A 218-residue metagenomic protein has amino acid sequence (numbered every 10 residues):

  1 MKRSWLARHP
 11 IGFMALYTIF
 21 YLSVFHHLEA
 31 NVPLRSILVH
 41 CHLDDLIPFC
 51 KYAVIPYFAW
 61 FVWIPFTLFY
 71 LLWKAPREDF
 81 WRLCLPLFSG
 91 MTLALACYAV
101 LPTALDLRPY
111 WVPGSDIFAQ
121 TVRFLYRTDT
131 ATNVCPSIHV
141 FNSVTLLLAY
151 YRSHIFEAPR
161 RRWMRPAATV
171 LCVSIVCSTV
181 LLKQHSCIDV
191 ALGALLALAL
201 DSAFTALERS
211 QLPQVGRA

Functional and structural regions predicted by a protein language model:
M1-F66, P113: N-terminal transmembrane-helix/juxtamembrane module of multi-pass inner/ER membrane proteins
L22-H27, M91-V100, V170-V180: Aromatic-anchored segments of alpha-helical transmembrane domains
L28-L43, W73-P159, Q211-G216: Membrane-interface loops
V54-L68, L85-F88, T92, N142: Hydrophobic alpha-helical transmembrane segments
W63-L68, T145-A149, V170-S178: Hydrophobic, membrane-inserted alpha-helices
R108-V112, T130-C135, S174-L200: Interfacial helix-loop-helix junctions of multi-pass membrane proteins
R160-V173: Short hydrophobic alpha-helices at membrane interfaces in multi-pass membrane enzymes
L192-A218: C-terminal membrane module of polytopic membrane proteins
